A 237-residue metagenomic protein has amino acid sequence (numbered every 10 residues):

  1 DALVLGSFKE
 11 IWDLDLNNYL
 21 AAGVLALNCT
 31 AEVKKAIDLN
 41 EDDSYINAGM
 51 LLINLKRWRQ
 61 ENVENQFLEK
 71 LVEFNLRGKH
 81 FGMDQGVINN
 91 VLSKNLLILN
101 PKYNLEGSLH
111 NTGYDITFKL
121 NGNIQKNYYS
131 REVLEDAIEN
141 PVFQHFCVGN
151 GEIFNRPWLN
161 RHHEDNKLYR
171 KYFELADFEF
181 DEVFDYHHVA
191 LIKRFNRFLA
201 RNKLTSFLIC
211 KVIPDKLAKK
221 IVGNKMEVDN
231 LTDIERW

Functional and structural regions predicted by a protein language model:
D1-C29, L52-I53: GT-A fold catalytic core of metal-dependent nucleotide-sugar glycosyltransferases, centered on the diacidic
G6-E10, E32-A36, E61-Q66, R156: A short secondary-structure junction signal
D15-L16, D43-Y45, E135-I138: Extracellular/periplasmic catalytic domains that process cell-envelope and extracellular macromolecules
N18-E41, L159-H162, R194-R201: A short, conserved beta-to-alpha structural element at the edge of catalytic cores that scaffolds binding
Y19-L20, A48-G49, V142: Small-molecule pocket liners
N40-M50: A recurrent flexible, glycine/aromatic-enriched loop bordering the glycosyltransferase active site that acts as
G49-R57: Short glycine- and hydrophobic/aromatic-rich loop-to-beta-strand nucleating segment in the catalytic cores
Q60, E64-W237: A glycosyltransferase accessory/donor-loop signature
